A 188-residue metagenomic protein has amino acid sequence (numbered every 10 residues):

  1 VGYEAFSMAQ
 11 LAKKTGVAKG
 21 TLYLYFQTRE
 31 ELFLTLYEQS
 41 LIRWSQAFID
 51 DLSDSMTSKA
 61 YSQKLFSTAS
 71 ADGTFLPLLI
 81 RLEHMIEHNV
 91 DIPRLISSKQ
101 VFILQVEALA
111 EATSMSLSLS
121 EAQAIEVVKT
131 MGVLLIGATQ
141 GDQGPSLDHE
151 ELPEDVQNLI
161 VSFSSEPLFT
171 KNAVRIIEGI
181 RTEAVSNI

Functional and structural regions predicted by a protein language model:
V1, R43-D51, L134-G141, R175 (+1 more regions): Solvent-exposed, amphipathic alpha-helical segments
Y3-E31, T35: Helix-turn-helix
K14, E31-D51, L104, A108: Alpha-helical structural segments
T35, I49-F75, V127-M131: Hydrophobic alpha-helical connector segments
K59-H88, G141-P145: Helical hydrophobic small-molecule/effector-binding pocket
T74-A108: Short secondary-structure transition hinges
L104-M115, L119, G137-I188: C-terminal peripheral helix-coil segments that are non-catalytic and often amphipathic
M115-G132: All-alpha amphipathic helical-bundle segments outside canonical DNA-binding/catalytic cores that form hydrophobic
